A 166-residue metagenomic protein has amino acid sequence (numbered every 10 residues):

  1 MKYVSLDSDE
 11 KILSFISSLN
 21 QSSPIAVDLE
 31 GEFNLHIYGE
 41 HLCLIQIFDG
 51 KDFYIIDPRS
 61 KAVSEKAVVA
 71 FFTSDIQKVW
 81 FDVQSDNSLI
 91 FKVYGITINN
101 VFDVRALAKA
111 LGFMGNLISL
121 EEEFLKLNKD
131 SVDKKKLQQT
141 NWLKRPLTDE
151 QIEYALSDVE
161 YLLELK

Functional and structural regions predicted by a protein language model:
M1-I25, L29: N-terminal accessory regions of nucleic-acid-interacting proteins
Y3-S5, Q46, F53-K66, T73-L163: Active-site-proximal helix-loop-helix substrate-binding element of RNase H-like nuclease domains
L13-I16, L44, S64-V69: Short amphipathic alpha-helical segments and helix-helix/interface helices
S17-Q21, F48, A70-D75: Flexible, charged surface loops at secondary-structure boundaries
Q21-S22, A26-V27, E32-E40, I56 (+1 more regions): An N-terminal domain-cap segment
L35-K51: A short alpha/beta connector and helix-capping loop motif
